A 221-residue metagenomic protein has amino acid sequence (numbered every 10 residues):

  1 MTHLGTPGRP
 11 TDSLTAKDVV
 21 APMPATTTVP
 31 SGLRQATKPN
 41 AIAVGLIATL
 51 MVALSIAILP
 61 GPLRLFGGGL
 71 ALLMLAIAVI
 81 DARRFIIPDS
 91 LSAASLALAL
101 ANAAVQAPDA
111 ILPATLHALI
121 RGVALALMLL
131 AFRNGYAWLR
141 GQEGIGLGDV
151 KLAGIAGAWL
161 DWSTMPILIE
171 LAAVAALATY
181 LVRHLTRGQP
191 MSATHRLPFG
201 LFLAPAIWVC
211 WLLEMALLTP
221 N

Functional and structural regions predicted by a protein language model:
M1-N221: A membrane-topology feature that recognizes alpha-helical transmembrane segments and their immediate juxtamembrane
